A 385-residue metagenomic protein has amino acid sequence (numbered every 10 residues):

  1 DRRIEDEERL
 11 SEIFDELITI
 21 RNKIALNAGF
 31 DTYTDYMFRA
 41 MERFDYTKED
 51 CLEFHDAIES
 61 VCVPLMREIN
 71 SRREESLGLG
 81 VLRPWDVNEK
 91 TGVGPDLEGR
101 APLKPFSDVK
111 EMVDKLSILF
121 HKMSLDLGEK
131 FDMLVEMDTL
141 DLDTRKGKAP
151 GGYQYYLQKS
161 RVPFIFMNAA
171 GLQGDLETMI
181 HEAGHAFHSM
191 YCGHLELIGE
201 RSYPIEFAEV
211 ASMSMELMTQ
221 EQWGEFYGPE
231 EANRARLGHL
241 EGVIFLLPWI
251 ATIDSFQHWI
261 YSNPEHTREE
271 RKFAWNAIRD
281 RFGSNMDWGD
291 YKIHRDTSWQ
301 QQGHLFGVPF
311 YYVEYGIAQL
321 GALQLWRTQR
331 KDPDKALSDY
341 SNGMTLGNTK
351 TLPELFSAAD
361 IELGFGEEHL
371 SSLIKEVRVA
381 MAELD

Functional and structural regions predicted by a protein language model:
D1-E8: Switch/coupling subdomain of P-loop NTPase systems
I4, A170, G174, G199-E206 (+3 more regions): Short, solvent-exposed segments of well-ordered alpha helices
D15-F166, R236, F245, T252: Active-site-proximal, well-structured secondary-structure segments within enzyme catalytic domains
V61, C192, S202-E231, G238-L240 (+2 more regions): Post-HExxH zinc-binding segment in Zn-dependent metallohydrolases
T139, F164, L176-F187, E206-F207 (+2 more regions): Internal glycine-rich alpha/beta core junctions
D143, M179, F187, S214-L217 (+5 more regions): C-terminal, non-catalytic "cap/extension" segments appended to globular domains
F164-N168, L195-I205, A235-E241, I260-Y261: Short beta-alpha connecting loops at secondary-structure transitions that line or flank enzyme active sites
T178, G184-I198, M218: Catalytic Zn2+-binding segment of zinc metalloproteases
